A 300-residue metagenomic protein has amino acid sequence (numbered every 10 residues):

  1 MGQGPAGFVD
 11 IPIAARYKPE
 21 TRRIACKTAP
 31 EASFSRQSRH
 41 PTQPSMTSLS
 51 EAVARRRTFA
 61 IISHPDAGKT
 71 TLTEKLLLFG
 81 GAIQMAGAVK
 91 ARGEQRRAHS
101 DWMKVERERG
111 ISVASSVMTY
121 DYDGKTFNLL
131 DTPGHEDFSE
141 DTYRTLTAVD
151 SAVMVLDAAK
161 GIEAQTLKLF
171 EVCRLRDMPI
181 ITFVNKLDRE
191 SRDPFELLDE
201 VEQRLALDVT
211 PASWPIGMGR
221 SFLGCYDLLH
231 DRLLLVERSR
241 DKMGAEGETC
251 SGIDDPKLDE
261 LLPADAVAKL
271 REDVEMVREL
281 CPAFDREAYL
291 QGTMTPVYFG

Functional and structural regions predicted by a protein language model:
G2-G7: Residue-identity detector for glycine
D10-P12, R23: Generic short N-terminal amphipathic or hydrophobic helices
S33-S38, S45: Serine residues within intrinsically disordered or low-complexity segments
P44-A67, A86, D157-G300: P-loop NTPase catalytic nucleotide-binding module
P44-L156, I162, L169, E196 (+3 more regions): P-loop NTPase switch module centered on the Walker A-proximal segment
